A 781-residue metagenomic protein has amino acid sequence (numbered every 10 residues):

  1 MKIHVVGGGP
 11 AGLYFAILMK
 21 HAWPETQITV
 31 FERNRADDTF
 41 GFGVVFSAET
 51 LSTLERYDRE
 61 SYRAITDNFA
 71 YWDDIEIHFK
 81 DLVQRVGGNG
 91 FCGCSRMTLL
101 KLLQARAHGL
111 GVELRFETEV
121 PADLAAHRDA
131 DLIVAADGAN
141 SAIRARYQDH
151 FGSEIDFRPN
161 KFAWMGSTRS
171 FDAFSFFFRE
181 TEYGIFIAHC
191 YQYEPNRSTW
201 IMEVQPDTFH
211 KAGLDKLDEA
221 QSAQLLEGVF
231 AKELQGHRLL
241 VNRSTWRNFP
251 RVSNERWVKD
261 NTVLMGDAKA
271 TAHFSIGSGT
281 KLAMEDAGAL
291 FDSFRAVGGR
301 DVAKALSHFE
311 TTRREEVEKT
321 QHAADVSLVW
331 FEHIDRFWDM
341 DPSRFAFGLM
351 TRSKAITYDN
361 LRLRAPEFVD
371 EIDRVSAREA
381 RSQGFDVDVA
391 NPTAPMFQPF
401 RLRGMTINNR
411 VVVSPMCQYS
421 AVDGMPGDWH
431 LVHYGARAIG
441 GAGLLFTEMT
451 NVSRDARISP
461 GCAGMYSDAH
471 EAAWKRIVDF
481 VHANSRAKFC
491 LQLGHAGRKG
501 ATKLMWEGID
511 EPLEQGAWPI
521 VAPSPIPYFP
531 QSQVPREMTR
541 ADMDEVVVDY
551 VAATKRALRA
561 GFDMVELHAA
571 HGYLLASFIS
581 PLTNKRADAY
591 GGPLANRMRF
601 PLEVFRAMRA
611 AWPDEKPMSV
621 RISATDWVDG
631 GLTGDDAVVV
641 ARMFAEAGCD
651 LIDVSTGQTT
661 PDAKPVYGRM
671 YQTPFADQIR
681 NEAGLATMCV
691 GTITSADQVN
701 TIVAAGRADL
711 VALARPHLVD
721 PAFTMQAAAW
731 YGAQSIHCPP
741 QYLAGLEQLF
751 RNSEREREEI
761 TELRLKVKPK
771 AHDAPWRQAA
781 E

Functional and structural regions predicted by a protein language model:
V5-H21, V134-A135, T245-V326, W330 (+1 more regions): Conserved mid-domain beta->alpha element of the FAD-binding
A11, A36, N140: Conserved Rossmann-like nucleotide-cofactor binding loop
K20-G41: Glycine-rich FAD pyrophosphate-binding loop
R35-T53: Conserved N-terminal glycine-rich FAD pyrophosphate-binding loop of Rossmann-like flavoproteins
A48-W164, V369-R378: Conserved N-terminal helical subregion
A105, H127-F249, S253-N254, V258: Conserved FAD-binding catalytic core of PHBH/FMO-like flavoproteins
D292-G384: C-terminal helical "tail/cap" subdomain of flavin- and related membrane-associated enzymes
D370-E781: Flavin-dependent oxidoreductase catalytic cores
